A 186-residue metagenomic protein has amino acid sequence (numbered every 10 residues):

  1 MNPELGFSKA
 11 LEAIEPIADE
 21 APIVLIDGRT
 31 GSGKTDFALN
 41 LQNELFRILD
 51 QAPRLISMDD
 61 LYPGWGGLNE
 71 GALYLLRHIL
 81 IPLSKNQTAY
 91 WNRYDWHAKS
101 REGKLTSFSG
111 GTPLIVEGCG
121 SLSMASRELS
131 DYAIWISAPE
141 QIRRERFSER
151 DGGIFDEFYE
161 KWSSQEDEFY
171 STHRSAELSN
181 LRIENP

Functional and structural regions predicted by a protein language model:
M1-L25: Extreme N-terminal, non-catalytic leader segments that precede Walker-type/kinase nucleotide-binding cores
R29: P-loop (Walker A) phosphate-binding loop of NTP-binding proteins
K34: Conserved lysine of the Walker
F37: Hydrophobic positions on the alpha1 helix immediately C-terminal to the Walker A/P-loop
N43-R54: Post-Walker A helix-loop "phosphate-sensing" segment adjacent to the P-loop in P-loop NTPases
R54-I56, D60-F108, P113-L114: Conserved nucleotide-sensing/catalytic segment adjacent to the nucleotide-binding pocket in NTP-handling enzymes
S100-E149: ATP-dependent NMP and nucleoside kinases share a basic, alpha-helical "lid"
G152-P186: Small-molecule kinase domains that catalyze NTP-dependent phosphoryl transfer to phosphate-bearing small molecules
